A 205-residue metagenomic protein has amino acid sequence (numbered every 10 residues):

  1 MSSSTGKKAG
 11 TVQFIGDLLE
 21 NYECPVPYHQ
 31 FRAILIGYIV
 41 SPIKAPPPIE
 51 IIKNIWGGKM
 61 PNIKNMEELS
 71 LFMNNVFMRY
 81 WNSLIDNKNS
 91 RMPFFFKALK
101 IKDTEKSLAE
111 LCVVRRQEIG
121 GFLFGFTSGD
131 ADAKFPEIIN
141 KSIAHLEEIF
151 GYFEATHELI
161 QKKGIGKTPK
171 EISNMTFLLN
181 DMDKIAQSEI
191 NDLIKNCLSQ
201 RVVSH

Functional and structural regions predicted by a protein language model:
M1-I119, L123-H205: Domain-length accessory/inserted modules outside core catalytic folds
